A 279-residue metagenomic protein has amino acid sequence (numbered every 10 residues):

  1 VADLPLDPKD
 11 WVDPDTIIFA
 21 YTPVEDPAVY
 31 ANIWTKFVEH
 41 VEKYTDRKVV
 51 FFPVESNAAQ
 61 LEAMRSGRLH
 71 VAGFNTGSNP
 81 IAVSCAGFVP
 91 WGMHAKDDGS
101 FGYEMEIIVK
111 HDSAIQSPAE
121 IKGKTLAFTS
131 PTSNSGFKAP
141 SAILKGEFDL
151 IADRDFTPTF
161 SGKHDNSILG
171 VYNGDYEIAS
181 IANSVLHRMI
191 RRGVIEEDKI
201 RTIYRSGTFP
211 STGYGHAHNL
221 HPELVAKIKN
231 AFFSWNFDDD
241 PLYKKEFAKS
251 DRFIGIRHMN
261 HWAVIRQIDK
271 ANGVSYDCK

Functional and structural regions predicted by a protein language model:
V1-Y21, E25-K36, F209, G215-K279: An extracytoplasmic/periplasmic, membrane-proximal ligand-sensing/linker region
A2-P80: Extracytoplasmic small-molecule ligand-binding "clamshell" domains of the periplasmic binding protein/Venus flytrap
T35-T45, G136-F160, R188-I195, A271: Ligand-binding cleft/hinge of the Venus flytrap
F51-E62, I151-L169, T208-P210: Short helix-initiation/N-cap motifs at beta->coil->alpha
M64-R65, I121, V171-Y172, I228: Hydrophobic residues within well-ordered alpha-helices
G73-A86, P140-G146, G170-N173, E177-D198: A ligand-binding cleft/hinge motif common to bilobed small-molecule-binding domains
V89-S100, R154-T157, I190-T208: Short beta-strand->loop
V109-S130: Flexible hinge/capping segments at coil-to-helix
